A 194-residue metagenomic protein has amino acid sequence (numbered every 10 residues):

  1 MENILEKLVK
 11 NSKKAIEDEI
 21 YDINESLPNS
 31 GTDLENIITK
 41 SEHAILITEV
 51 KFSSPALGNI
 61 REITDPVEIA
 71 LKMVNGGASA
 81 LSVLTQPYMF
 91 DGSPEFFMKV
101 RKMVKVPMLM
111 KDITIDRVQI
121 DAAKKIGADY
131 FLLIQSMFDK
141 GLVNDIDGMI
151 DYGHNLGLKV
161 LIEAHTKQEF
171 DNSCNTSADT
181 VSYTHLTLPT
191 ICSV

Functional and structural regions predicted by a protein language model:
M1-V106, I115-V118, V160-L161, H165-N175: Conserved N-terminal beta1-alpha1 strand-loop-helix module at the mouth
K14, S79, D129, T190-I191: A very general structural signal that marks isolated residues within well-ordered alpha-helical segments
L109-M110, I115-L186: Conserved anion-binding
H185-V194: Single conserved hydrophobic/aromatic residue that forms the stacking wall/gate of nucleotide- or nucleobase-binding
